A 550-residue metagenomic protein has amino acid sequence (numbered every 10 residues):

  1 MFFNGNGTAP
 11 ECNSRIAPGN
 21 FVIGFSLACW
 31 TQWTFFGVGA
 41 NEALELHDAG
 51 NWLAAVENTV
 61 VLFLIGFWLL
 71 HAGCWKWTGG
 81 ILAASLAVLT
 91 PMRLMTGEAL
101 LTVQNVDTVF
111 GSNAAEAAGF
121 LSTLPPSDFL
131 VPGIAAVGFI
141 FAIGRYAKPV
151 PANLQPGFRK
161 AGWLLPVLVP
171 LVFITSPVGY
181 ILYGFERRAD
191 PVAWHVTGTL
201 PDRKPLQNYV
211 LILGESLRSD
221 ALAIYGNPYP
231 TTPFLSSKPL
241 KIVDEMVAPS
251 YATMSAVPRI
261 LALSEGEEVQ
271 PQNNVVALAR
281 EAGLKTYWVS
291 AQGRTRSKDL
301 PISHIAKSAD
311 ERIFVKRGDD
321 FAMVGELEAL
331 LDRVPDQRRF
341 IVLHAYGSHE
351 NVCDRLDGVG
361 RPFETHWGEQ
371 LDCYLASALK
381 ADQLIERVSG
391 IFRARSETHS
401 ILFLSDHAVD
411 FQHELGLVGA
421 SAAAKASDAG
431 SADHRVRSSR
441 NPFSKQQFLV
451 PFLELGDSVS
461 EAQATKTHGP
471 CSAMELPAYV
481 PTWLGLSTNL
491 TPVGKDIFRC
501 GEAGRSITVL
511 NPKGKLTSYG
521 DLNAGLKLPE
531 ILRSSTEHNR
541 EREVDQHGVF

Functional and structural regions predicted by a protein language model:
M1-G184: Transmembrane and membrane-interface helices of multi-pass, inner-membrane envelope-modifying transferases
F2-T31, E42-D48, W52, W68-T78 (+5 more regions): Membrane-interface soluble catalytic domains
F63, V169, D190-D202, E328 (+1 more regions): A long, amphipathic alpha-helix that forms part of the scaffold/cap immediately adjacent to metal-dependent active
M92-L100, S219-A221, Y251-A256, R294-P301 (+6 more regions): Short catalytic/ligand-binding loop motif for oxyanion handling, primarily in non-cytosolic enzymes, centered on
I181-P362, K445-L449, A473, A478-S506 (+1 more regions): Active-site-proximal alpha/beta segments of enzymes that process anionic O-linked groups
V210-L211, K380-A429, V480-L484: Metal-dependent active-site segment of extracytoplasmic phospho-/sulfohydrolases and closely related
W288-S290, F340-G347, L375-A378, S400-S405 (+1 more regions): Short beta-strand segments
L356-L375, A424-G430: A solvent-exposed, charged loop/short amphipathic helix patch at secondary-structure junctions
